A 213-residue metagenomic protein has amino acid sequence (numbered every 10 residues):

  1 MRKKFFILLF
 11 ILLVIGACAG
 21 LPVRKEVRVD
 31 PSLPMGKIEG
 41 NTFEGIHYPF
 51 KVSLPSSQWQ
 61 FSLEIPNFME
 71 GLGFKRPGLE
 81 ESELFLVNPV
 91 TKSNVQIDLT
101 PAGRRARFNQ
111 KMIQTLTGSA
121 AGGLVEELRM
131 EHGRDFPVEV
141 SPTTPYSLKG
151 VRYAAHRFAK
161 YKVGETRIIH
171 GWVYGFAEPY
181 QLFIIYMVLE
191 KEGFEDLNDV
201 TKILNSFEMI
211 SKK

Functional and structural regions predicted by a protein language model:
M1-K4: Positively charged n-region of N-terminal signal peptides that target proteins for export
F6, G16-K92, P137, P145-Y146 (+3 more regions): N-terminal targeting sequences that direct proteins away from the cytosol to non-cytosolic compartments
N67-A177, L182-F183: Conserved polar/disulfide-associated segments of primarily extracytoplasmic proteins
